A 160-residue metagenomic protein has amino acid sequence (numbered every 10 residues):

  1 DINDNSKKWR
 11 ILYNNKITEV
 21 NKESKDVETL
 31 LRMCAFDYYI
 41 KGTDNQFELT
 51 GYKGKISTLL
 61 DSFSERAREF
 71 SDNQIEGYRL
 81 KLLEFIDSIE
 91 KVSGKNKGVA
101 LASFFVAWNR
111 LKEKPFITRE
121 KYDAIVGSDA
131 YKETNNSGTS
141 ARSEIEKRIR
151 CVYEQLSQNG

Functional and structural regions predicted by a protein language model:
D1-G127, E154: Solvent-exposed functional surfaces
A124-G160: Eukaryote-biased recognition of C-terminal alpha-helical segments
